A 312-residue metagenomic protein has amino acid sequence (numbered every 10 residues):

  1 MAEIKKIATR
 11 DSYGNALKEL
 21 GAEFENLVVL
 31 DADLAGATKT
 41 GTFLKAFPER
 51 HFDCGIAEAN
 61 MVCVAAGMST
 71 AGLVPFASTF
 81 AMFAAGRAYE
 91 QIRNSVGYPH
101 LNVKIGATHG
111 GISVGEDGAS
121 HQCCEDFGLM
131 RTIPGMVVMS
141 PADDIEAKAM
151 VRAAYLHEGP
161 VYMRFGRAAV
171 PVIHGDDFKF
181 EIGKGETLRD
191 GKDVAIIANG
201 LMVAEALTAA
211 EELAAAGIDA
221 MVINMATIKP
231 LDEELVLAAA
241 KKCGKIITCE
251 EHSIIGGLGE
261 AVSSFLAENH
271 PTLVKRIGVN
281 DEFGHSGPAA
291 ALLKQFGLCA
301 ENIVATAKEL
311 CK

Functional and structural regions predicted by a protein language model:
M1-R164, A169: Thiamine diphosphate
D11, E23-N26, L34-G41, K45 (+2 more regions): Thiamine diphosphate
